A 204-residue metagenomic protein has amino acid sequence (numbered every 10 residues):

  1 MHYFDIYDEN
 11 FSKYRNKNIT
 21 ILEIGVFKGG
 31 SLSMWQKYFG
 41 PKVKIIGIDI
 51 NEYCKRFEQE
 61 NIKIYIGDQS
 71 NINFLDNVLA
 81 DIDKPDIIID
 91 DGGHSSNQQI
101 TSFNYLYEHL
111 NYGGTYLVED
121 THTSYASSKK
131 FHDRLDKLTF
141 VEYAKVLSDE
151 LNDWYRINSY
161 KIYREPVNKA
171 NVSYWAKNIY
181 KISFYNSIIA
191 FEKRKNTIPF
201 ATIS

Functional and structural regions predicted by a protein language model:
M1-I89, G93-V118, H122-S204: A short alpha-helical cap/connector motif
